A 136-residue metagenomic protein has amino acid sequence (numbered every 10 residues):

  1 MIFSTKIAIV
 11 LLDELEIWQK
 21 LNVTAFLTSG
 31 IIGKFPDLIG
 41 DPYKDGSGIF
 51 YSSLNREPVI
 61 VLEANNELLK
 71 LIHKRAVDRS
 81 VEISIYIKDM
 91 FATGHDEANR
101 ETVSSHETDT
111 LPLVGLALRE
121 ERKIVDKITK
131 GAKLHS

Functional and structural regions predicted by a protein language model:
M1-S136: Positively charged, small/polar-rich N-terminal and surface patches that mediate targeting and assembly and bind
